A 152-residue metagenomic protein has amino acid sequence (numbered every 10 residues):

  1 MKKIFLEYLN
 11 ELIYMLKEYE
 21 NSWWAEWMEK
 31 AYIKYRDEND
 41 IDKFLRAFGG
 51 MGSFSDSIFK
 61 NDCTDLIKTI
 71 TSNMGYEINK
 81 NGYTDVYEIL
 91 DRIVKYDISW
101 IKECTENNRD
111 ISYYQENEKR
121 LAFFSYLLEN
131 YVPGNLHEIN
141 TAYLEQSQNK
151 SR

Functional and structural regions predicted by a protein language model:
M1, F5, K17, W24 (+3 more regions): Residue-level recognition of alpha-helical structural elements
M1-A31, R120-N149: Short terminal alpha-helical segments
I13-K17, F44, I89-L90: Alpha-helical interaction segments
L16-Y19, Y35-N39, C104, N108: Secondary-structure edge/capping motif, primarily at the C-terminal ends of alpha-helices and the immediately following
W24-F59: Amphipathic, interaction-prone secondary-structure segments
G49-R152: Amphipathic alpha-helical binding modules
